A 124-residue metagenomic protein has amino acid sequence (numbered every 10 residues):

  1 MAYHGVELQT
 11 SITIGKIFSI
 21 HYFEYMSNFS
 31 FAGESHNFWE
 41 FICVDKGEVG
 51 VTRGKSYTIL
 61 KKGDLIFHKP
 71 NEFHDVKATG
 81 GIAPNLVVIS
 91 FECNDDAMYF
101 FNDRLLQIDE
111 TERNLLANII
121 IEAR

Functional and structural regions predicted by a protein language model:
M1-I59, L65, E72, L116: Generic protein-terminus/edge-of-domain signal
K16, I82, T111-L115: Alpha-helical structural motif
E24, S90-E92, D109: Residues at the C-termini of beta-strands that transition into short coil/loop
F29-H36, K77-T79, R104-L105: Short histidine-centered beta-strand/loop micro-motifs that create catalytic or ligand/metal-coordination sites
V44, S90-F91, I119-R124: Short, intrinsically disordered, charge-balanced linker/junction segments flanking boundaries in proteins
L60-K61, A83-N85, L105-L106: Glycine-rich, phosphate-binding/catalytic loops in enzymes
N71-Y99: Ligand-binding loop in jelly-roll beta-barrel domains
M98-R124: Amphipathic alpha-helical segments enriched in hydrophobic/aromatic residues interleaved with Lys/Arg
